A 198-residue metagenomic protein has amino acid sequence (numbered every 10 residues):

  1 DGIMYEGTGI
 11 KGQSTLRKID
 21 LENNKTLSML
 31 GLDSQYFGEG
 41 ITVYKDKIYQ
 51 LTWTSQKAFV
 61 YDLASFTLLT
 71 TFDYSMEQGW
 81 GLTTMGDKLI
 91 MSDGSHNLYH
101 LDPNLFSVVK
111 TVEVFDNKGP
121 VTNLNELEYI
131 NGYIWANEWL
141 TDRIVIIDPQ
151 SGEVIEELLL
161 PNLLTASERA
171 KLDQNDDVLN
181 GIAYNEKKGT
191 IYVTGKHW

Functional and structural regions predicted by a protein language model:
D1, S34-K45, S75-K88, K118-G132 (+1 more regions): Beta-rich, blade/repeat-based domains predominating in secreted/periplasmic proteins but also intracellular
D1-I10, I48-S55, L89-S95, A136-L140 (+1 more regions): Conserved beta-strand positions in repeat-built beta-propeller and related beta-rich domains
E6-L30: Beta-propeller domains
I19-N24, D62-F66, D102-F106, D148-G152: Short loop/turn segments that connect beta-strands within beta-propeller blades
N24-Y61, F66-Q78: Blade-loop segments of beta-propeller domains
K25-G31, T67-D73, K110-G119, E156-L158 (+1 more regions): A short beta-strand motif characteristic of beta-propeller blades
A58-N117: Hydrophobic, well-structured mid-protein blocks that either form specific transmembrane helices
G119-E153: Loop/turn-rich, solvent-exposed surfaces of beta-rich toroidal or solenoidal domains
